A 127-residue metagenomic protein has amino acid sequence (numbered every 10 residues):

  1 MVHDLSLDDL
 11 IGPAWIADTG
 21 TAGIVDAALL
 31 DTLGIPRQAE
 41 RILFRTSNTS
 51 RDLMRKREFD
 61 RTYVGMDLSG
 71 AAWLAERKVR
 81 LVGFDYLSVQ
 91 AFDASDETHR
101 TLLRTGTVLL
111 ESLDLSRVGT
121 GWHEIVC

Functional and structural regions predicted by a protein language model:
M1-C127: Active-/binding-site microenvironments in catalytic and ligand-binding cores
